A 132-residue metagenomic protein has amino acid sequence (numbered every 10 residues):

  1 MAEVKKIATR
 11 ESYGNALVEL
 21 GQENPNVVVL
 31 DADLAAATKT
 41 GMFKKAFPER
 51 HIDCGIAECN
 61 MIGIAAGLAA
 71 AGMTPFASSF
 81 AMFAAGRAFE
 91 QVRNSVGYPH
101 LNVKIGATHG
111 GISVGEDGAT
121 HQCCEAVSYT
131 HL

Functional and structural regions predicted by a protein language model:
M1-M42, A46: Conserved acidic/glycine
E3-I7, M82, A119: Hydrophobic alpha-helical scaffolding
R10-G14, C59-I62, F89, C123: Short, well-ordered alpha-helical scaffold segments within catalytic/effector domains
A35-K104: Thiamine diphosphate
I112-G115: A short acidic, helix-capping loop that chelates divalent metal ions and anchors anionic groups
D117-S128: Phosphate/diphosphate-binding glycine-rich loops and adjacent basic-rich segments that engage nucleotide
T130-L132: Conserved small/polar residues in nucleotide/adenosyl-binding loops
